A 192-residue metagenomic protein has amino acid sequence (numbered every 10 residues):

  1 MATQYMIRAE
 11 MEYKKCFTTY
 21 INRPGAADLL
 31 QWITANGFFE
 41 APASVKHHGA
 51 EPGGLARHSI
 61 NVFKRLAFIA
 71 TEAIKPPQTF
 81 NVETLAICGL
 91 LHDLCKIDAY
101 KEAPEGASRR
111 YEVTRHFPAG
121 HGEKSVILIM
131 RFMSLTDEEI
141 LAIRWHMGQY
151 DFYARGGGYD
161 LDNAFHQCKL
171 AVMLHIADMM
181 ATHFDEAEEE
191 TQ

Functional and structural regions predicted by a protein language model:
M1, T191-Q192: Short intrinsically disordered terminal tails
M1-S108: Acidic/His-rich, divalent-metal-binding segments that scaffold phosphate/diphosphate chemistry
V45-G49, R57, T71, Q78-E190: Divalent metal-dependent catalytic cores for phosphoryl transfer on phosphate-bearing substrates
